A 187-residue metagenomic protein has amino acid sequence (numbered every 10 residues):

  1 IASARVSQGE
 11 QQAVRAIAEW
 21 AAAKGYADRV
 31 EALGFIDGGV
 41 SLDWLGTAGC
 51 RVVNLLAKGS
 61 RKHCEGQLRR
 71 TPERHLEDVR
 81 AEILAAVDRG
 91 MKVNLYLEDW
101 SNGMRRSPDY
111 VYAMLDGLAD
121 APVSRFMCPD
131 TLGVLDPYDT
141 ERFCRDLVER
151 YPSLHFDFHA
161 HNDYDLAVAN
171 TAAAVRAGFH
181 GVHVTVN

Functional and structural regions predicted by a protein language model:
I1, G25-E31, R51-N54, K92-Y96 (+3 more regions): Structural preference for beta-strand elements that scaffold enzyme active sites
I1-A21, A57-R70, E98-G103, M127-Y138 (+1 more regions): Glycine-rich, proline-tolerant flexible connector loops at the mouths of alpha/beta enzymes
S7, K24-N94, E98-V111: Active-site beta->alpha loop and helix N-cap motifs at the rims of alpha/beta catalytic domains
E10-A18, S41-G46, M104-D116, D136-V148 (+1 more regions): Distinct, well-ordered alpha-helical segments
R15-G25, L42-R51, I83-G90, D116-P122 (+2 more regions): Acidic (Asp/Glu)-rich catalytic clusters
H63, I83-R89, S124-C128, D157-F158 (+1 more regions): Short C-terminal domain-edge/linker segments immediately following a structured domain
V93, Y112-D130: Conserved C-terminal portion of the radical SAM core fold that forms the substrate/S-adenosylmethionine-binding
L132-L135, D139-N187: Catalytic alpha/beta core domains of metabolic enzymes, predominantly
